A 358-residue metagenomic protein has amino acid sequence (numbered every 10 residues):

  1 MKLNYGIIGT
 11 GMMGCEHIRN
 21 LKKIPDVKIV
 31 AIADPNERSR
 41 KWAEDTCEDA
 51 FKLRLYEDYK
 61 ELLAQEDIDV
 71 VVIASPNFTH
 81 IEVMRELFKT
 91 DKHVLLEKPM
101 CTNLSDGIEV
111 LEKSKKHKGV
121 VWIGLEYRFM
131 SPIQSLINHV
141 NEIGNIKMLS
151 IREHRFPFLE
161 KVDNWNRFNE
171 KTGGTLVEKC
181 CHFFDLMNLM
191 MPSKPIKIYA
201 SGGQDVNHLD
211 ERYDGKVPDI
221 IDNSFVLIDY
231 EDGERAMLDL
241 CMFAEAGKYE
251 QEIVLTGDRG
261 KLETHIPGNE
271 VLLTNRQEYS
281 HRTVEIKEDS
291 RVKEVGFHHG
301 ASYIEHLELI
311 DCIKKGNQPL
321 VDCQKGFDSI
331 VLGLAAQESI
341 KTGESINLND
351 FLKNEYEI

Functional and structural regions predicted by a protein language model:
M1-A50: N-terminal Rossmann-like dinucleotide-binding module
I7, D26-V27, C47, V70-V72 (+6 more regions): C-terminal helix-rich "cap/oligomerization" subdomain common to oxidoreductases
E16, R38-S39, E294-H306: Active-site loop of classical SDR/Rossmann-like NAD(P)-dependent oxidoreductases, centered on the catalytic Tyr-X3-Lys
A31, V70, M148: Short, Asp-centered acidic motifs that coordinate Mg2+ and/or phosphate in catalytic or ligand-binding sites
K52-D58: Conserved SAM-binding strand-loop segment of SAM-dependent methyltransferases
L63, D69-R128: Beta-strand-loop-alpha-helix segment that lines the small-molecule cofactor/substrate pocket of alpha/beta enzymes
Y127-V217, G343: Predominantly a Rossmann-like dinucleotide-binding segment in NAD(P)-dependent oxidoreductases
D185-E270, Y303-K315, N354-I358: Contiguous beta-strand/loop segments that form the cofactor/metal-binding neighborhood of enzyme cores
